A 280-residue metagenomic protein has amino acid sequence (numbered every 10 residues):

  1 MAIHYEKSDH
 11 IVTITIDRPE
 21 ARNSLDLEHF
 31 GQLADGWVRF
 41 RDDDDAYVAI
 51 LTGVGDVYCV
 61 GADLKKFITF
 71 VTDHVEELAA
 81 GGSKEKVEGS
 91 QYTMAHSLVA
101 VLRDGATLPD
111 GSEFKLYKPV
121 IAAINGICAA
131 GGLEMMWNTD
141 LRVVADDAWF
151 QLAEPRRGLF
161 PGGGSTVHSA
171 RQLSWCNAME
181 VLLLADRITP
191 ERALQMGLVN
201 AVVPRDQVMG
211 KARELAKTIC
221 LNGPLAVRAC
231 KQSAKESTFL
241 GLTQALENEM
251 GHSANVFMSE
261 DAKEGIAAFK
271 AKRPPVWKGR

Functional and structural regions predicted by a protein language model:
M1-D56, I68-E76: Conserved CoA-thioester-binding segment of acyl-CoA-metabolizing enzymes
M1-D9, Y58, F70, E76-K84 (+3 more regions): C-terminal alpha-helix plus adjacent terminal tail
I14, R18, Q32-L33, L51 (+6 more regions): Terminal peptide-recognition signature
H29-Q32, V208, E249: Hydrophobic alpha-helical membrane-association signature
F30-V38, D42, L64-N125, Q172: An acidic, glycine-rich surface segment that forms the CoA-thioester-binding/catalytic face of crotonase-fold enzymes
D56-V60, A129: Short, active-site-adjacent cap segments at secondary-structure transitions
G111-L225, M258-S259, K263-A267, R273 (+1 more regions): Crotonase-fold acyl-CoA enzyme core
